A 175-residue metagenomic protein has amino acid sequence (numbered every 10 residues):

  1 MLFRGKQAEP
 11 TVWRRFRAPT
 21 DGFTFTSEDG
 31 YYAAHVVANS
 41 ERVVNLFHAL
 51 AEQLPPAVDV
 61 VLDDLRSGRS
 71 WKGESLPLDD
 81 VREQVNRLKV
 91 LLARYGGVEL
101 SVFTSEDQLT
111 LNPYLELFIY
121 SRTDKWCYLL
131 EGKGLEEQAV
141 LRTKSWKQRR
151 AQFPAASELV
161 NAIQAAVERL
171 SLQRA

Functional and structural regions predicted by a protein language model:
M1-E116, Y120-A175: Structured alpha/beta or helical-core interaction and ligand-binding surfaces enriched in interleaved
